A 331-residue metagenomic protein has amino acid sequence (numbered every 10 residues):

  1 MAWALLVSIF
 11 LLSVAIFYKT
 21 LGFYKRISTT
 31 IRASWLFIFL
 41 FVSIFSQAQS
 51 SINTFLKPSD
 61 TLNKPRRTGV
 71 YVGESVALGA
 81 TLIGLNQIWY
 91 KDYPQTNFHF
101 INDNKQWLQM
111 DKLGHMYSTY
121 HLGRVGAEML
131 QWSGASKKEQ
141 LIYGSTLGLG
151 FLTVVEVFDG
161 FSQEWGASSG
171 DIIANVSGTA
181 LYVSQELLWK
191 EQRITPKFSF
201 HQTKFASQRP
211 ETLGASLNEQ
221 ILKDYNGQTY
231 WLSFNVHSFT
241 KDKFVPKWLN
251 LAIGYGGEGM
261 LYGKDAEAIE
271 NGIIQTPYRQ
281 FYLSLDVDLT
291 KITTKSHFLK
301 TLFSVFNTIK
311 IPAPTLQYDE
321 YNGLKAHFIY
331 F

Functional and structural regions predicted by a protein language model:
F37-L40, I44-K112, M116-G123, A127-A135 (+4 more regions): N-terminal targeting leaders of membrane proteins
A77-T81, L141-G160, V176-T179: Small-polar-interrupted transmembrane alpha-helices in polytopic inner-membrane proteins
H115-L122, D159-E186, Y282: Alpha-helical transmembrane segments that form the membrane-embedded catalytic/substrate-binding core of multi-pass
E128-G134, V183-L188, F234-K243, L289-K295: Outer-membrane beta-barrel proteins
L147, F151, I194-P196, K247-I253 (+1 more regions): Transmembrane beta-strands of outer-membrane beta-barrel proteins
A180-L181, Y230-V236, L283-L289, A326-F328: Residues on the lipid-exposed face of transmembrane beta-strands in outer-membrane beta-barrel proteins
F200-K204, Y255-L261, L289-K291: Transmembrane beta-strands of outer-membrane beta-barrel pores
D224-Y230, K247, Q275-L283: Residues that define the transmembrane beta-barrel architecture of outer-membrane proteins
